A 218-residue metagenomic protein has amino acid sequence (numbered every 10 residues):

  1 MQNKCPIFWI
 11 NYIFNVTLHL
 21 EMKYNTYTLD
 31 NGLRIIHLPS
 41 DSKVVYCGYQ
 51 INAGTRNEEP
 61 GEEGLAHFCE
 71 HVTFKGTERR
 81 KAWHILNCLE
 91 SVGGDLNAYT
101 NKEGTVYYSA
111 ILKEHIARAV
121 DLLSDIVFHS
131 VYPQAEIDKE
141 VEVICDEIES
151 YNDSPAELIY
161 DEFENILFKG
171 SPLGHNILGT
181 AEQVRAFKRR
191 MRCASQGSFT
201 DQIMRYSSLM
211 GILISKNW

Functional and structural regions predicted by a protein language model:
Q2, I7-L18: Short, positively charged and aromatic/hydrophobic N-terminal segments
I13-I85, C193-W218: His/Glu-rich zincin catalytic helix
I85-W218: Charge-rich, well-structured scaffold segments of protease-associated domains
